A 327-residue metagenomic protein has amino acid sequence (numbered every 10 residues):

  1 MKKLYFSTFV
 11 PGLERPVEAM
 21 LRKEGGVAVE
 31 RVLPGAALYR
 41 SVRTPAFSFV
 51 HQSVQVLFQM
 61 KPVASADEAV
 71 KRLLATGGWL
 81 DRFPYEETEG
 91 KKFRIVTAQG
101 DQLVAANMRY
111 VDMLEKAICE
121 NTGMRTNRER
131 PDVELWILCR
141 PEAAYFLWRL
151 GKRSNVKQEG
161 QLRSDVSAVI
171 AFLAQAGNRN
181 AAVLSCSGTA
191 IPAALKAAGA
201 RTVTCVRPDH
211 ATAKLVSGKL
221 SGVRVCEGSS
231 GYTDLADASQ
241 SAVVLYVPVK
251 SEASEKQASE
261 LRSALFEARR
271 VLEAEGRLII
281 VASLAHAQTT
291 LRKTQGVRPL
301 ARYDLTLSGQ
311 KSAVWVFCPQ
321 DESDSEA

Functional and structural regions predicted by a protein language model:
M1-G25, P34, S41-T44, A105 (+2 more regions): Class I S-adenosyl-L-methionine-dependent methyltransferase catalytic core
M1-N121: Non-catalytic nucleic-acid substrate-recognition regions in nucleic-acid-modifying enzymes
G78-P84, R125-N127, T202, S229: Short, solvent-exposed coil/turn linker segments
A117, M124, K152-S154: A short alpha->loop->secondary-structure connector
E120-V133: Active-site phosphate-binding and catalytic loops of NTP-dependent enzymes
